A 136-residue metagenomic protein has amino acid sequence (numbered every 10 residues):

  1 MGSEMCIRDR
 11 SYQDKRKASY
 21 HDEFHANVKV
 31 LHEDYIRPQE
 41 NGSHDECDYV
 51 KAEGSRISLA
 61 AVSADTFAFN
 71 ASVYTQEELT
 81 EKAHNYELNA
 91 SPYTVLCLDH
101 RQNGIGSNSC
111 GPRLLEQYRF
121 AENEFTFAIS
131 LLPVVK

Functional and structural regions predicted by a protein language model:
S3-E4, R8-K136: Beta-strand/loop-rich accessory regions of lumenal/periplasmic or secreted enzymes, predominantly carbohydrate-active
